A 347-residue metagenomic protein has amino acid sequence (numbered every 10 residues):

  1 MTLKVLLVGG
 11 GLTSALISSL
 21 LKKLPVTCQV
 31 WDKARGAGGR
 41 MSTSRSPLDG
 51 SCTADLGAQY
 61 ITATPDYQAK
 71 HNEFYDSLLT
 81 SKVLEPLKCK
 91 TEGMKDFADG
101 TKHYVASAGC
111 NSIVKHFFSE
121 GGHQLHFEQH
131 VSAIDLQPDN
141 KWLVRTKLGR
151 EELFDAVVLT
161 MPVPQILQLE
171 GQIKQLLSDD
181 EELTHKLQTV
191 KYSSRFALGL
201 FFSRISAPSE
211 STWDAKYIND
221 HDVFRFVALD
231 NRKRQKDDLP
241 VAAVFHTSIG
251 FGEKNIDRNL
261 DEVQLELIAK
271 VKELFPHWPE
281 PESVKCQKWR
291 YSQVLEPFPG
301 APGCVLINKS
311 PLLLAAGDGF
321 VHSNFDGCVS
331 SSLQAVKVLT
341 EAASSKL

Functional and structural regions predicted by a protein language model:
T2-T13: Beta1/beta-strand and adjacent pyrophosphate-binding region of the FAD-binding site in flavoprotein oxidoreductases
V8, L20-P47: Glycine-rich FAD pyrophosphate-binding loop
G38, P47-S51, R150-D214, H277-P279: Central helical "cap/lid" subdomain
S42-K88: N-terminal FAD cofactor-binding segment of flavoenzymes
Y60-A69, M94-F118, D257-E266: Short beta-strand to alpha-helix junction loop
F127-W142: A conserved short coil-to-beta-strand element within the FAD-binding core of flavoproteins
S193, A197-N255, E262, E266 (+1 more regions): Active-site substrate-recognition segment that forms the wall of the catalytic cavity or substrate channel
L265-P311: Flavin (FAD/FMN) cofactor-binding core of flavoprotein oxidoreductases
